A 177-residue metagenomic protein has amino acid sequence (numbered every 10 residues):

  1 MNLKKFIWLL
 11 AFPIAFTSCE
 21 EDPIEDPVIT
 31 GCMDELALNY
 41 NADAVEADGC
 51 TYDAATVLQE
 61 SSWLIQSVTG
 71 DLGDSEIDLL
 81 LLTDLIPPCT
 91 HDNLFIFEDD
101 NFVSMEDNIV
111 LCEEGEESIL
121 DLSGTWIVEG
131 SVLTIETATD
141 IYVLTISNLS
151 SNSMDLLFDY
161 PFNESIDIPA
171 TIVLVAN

Functional and structural regions predicted by a protein language model:
N2-L9: Sec-dependent signal peptide recognition, specifically the positively charged N-region followed immediately by
F12: Surface-exposed interaction regions that form or flank ligand-binding interfaces
A15-S18: C-terminal motif of bacterial Sec signal peptides marking the signal peptidase cleavage site
E21-D26, N39, D53-S123, I127-N177: Lipid interaction determinants
I29-D34, G49-C50: Non-catalytic tandem-repeat scaffold regions and their flanking low-complexity/translocation tails
